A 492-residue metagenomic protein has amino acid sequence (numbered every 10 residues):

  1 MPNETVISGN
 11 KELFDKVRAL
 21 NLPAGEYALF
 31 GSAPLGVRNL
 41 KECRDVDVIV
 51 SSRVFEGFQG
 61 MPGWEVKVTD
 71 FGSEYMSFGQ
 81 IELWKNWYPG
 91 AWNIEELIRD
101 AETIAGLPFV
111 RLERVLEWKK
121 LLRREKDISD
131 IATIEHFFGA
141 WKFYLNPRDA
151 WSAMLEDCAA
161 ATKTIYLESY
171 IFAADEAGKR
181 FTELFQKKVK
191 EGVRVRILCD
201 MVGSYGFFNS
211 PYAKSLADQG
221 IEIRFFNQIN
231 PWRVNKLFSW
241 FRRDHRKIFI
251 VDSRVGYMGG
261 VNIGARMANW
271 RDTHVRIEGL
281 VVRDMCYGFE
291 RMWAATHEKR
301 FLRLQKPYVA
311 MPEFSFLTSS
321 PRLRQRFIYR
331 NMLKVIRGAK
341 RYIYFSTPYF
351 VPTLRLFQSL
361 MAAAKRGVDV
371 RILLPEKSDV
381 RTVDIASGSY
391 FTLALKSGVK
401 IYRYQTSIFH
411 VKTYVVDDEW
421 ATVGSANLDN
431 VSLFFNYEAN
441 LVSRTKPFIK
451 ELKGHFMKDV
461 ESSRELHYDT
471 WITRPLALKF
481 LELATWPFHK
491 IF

Functional and structural regions predicted by a protein language model:
M1-F137: Compositionally biased terminal segments of proteins
H136-F492: Charged, low-complexity intrinsically disordered terminal segments
